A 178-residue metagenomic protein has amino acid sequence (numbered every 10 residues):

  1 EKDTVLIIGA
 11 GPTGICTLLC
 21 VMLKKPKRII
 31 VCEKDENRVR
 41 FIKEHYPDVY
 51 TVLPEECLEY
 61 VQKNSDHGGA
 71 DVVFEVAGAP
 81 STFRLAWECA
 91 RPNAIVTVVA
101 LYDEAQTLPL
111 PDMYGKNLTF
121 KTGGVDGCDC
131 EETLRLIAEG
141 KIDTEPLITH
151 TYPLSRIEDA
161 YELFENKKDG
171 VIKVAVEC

Functional and structural regions predicted by a protein language model:
E1-E55: Mid-domain Rossmann-like dinucleotide-binding core that forms the NAD(H)/NADP(H) cofactor-binding site
E1-T4, V39-T119: Glycine-rich cofactor phosphate-binding loops and adjacent beta1-alpha1 units of small-molecule cofactor enzyme domains
G11, I15, E36, P80 (+3 more regions): Glycine-rich phosphate-binding loop at the start of an alpha helix
K27, G69, D143-P146: A local structural motif
V31, E75, T122: Conserved SAM-binding loop
E33, A100, G124: Conserved acidic E/D residue at the C-terminus of a beta-strand in Rossmann-like folds
R84-E88, G127-C178: C-terminal hydrophobic helical "lid"/dimerization subdomain of Rossmann-like NAD(P)H-dependent oxidoreductases
